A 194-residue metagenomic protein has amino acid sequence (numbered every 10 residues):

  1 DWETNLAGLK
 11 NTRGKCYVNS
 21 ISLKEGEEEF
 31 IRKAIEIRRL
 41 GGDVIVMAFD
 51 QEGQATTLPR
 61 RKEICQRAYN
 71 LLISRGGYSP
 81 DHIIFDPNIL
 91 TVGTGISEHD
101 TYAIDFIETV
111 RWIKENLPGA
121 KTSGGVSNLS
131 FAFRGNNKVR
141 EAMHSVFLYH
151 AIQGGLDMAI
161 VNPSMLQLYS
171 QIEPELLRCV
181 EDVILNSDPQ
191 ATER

Functional and structural regions predicted by a protein language model:
D1-Q54, L58-Q66: Active-site beta->alpha loop and helix N-cap motifs at the rims of alpha/beta catalytic domains
D1-W2, I21-K24, M47-E52, N88-L90 (+3 more regions): Active-site beta-loop-alpha junctions enriched in small/polar residues
N5, L9, A34-I35, K62-N70 (+2 more regions): Generic structural signal for well-ordered alpha-helices, preferentially at hydrophobic/aromatic core positions
G8, F85, A151: Conserved, mostly hydrophobic/aromatic
K15-V18, G41-I45, H82-D86, K121-S123 (+1 more regions): Structural preference for beta-strand elements that scaffold enzyme active sites
A34-R38, T56-I89, H99: Conserved alpha/beta-domain cores
P59, V92-D105, F133-A142: Short glycine/threonine-rich loop-to-helix capping motif typified by GTGT followed within a few residues by an Asp-Pro
R111, L117, K121-G124, N128-R194: Active-site loops and adjacent core secondary-structure elements that bind or stabilize anionic groups
